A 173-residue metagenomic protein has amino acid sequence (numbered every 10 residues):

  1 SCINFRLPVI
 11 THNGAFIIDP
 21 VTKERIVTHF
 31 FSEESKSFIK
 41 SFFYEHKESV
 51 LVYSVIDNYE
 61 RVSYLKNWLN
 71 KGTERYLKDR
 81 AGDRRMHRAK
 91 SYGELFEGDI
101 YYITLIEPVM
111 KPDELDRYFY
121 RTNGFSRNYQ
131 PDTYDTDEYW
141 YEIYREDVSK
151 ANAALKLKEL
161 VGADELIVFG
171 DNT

Functional and structural regions predicted by a protein language model:
S1-E74: Active-site phosphate-binding/coordination module
G14, G170-T173: Active-site metal-binding loops of divalent metal-dependent hydrolases
N58-D171: Conserved acidic, metal-coordinating active-site core of Asp-based, Mg2+-dependent phosphoryl-transfer enzymes
